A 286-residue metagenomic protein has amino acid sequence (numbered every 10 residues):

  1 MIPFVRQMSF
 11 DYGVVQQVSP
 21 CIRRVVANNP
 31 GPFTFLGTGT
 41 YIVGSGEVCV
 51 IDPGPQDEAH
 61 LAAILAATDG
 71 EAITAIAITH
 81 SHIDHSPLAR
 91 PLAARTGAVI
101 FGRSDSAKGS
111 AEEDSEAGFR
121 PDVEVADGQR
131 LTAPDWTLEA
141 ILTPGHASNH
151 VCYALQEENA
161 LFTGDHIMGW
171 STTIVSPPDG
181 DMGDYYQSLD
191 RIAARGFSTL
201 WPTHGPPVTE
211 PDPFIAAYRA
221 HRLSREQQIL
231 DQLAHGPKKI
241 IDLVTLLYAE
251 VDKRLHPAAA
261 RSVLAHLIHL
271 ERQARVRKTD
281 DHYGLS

Functional and structural regions predicted by a protein language model:
M1-F4, D231-S286: C-terminal regulatory/interaction regions
M1-M8, A107-S110, D114-S115, H146: Glycine/proline-rich low-complexity segments that form flexible loops, beta-turns, and polyproline
M8-E71, C152-G164, G169: Conserved beta-strand hairpin/beta-sheet module of binuclear metal-dependent hydrolase folds, prominently
C21, I64, H204, I229 (+1 more regions): Residue-level signal for inorganic ion chemistry
T34-L36, P53-W136, N159: Active-site HxH/HxHxD metal-binding segment of metal-dependent hydrolases
V48-V50, P55-D57, A117-R120, T137-Q228: Metallo-beta-lactamase
T79-H85, H146, H204, H266: Histidine-centered divalent metal-coordination motifs
A98, R222, E226-L230, A260: Short, leucine-enriched amphipathic alpha-helices that occur as contiguous helical runs
